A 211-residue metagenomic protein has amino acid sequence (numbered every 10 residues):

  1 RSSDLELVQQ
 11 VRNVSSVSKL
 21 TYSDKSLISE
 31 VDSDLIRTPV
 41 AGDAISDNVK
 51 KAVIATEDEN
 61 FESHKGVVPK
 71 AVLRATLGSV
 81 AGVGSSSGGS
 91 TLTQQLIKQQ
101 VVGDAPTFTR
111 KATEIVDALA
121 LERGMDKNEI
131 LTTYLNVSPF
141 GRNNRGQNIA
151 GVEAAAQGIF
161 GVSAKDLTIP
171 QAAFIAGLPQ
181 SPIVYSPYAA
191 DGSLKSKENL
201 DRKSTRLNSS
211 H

Functional and structural regions predicted by a protein language model:
R1-T21: N-terminal type II signal-anchor transmembrane helix that functions as the membrane-insertion/stop-transfer segment
S2, L207-H211: Short, small-residue-biased leader/transition segments that mark boundaries at the very start of proteins
D4-L7, S33-G42, T56, I115: N-terminal post-signal-peptidase region of extra-cytosolic proteins
V14-S16, I36-T38, V49-K51, V68-K70 (+4 more regions): Envelope-exposed proteins and targeting segments
V17-S23, L27-D32, P39-A41, A52-A55 (+4 more regions): Soluble periplasmic/extracytoplasmic beta-strand elements of cell-envelope proteins
S23-S26, S33-D34, I45-N48, T56-E59 (+5 more regions): Solvent-exposed coil/turn segments that connect beta secondary-structure elements in extracytoplasmic/periplasmic
A41-L92, N144-F160, L167: Flexible, acidic/glycine-enriched loop-and-adjacent beta/alpha segments that face the extracytoplasmic/periplasmic side
L92-R206: Non-catalytic, structured segments within soluble enzyme domains
